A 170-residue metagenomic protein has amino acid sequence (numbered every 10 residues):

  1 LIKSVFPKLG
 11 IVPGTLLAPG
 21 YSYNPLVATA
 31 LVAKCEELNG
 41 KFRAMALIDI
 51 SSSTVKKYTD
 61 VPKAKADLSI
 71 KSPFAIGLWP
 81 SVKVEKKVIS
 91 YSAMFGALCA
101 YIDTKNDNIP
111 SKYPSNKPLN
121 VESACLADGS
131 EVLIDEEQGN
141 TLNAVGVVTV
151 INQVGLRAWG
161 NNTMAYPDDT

Functional and structural regions predicted by a protein language model:
L1-T170: A glycine- and small-residue-enriched flexible loop/hinge signal that marks low-structured segments
